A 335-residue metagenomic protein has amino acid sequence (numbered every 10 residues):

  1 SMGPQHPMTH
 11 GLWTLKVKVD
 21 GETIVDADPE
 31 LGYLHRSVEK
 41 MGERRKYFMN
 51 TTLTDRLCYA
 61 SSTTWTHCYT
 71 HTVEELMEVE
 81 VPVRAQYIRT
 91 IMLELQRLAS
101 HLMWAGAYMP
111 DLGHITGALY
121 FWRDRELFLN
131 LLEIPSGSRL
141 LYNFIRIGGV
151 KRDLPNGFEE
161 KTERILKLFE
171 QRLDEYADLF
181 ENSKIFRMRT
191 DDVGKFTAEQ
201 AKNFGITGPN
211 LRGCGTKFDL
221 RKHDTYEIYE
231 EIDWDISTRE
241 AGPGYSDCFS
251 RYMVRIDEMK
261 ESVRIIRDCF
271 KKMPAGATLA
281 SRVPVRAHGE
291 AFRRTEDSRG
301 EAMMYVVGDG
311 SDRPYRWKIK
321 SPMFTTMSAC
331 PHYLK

Functional and structural regions predicted by a protein language model:
S1-K335: Active-site bordering "gate/hinge" segments that shape substrate access to catalytic or cofactor-binding pockets
